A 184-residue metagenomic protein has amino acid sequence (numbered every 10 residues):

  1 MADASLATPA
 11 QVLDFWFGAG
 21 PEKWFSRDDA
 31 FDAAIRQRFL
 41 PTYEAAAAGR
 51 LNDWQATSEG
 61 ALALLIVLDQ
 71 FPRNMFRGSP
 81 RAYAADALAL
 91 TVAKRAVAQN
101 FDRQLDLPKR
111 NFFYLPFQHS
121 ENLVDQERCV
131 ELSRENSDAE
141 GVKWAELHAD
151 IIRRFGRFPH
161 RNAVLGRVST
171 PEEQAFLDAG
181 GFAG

Functional and structural regions predicted by a protein language model:
M1-G184: Intrinsically disordered, low-complexity activation-like regions
